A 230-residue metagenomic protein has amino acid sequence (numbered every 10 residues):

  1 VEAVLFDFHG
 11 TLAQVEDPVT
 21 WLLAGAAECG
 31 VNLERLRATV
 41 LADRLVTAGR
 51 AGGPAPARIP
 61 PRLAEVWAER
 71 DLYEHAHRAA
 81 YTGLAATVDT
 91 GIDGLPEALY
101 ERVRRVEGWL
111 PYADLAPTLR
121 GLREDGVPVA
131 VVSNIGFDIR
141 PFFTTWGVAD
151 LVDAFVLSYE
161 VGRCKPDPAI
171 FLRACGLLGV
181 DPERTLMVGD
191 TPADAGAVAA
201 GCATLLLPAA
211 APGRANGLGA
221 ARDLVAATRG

Functional and structural regions predicted by a protein language model:
V1-A116, G121, D125: N-terminal helical cap/lid subdomain that shapes the substrate entry/recognition surface in HAD-like hydrolases
V1-F6, G30-V31, G91-G94, A116 (+2 more regions): Asp-based, Mg2+/Mn2+-dependent phosphohydrolase catalytic module
